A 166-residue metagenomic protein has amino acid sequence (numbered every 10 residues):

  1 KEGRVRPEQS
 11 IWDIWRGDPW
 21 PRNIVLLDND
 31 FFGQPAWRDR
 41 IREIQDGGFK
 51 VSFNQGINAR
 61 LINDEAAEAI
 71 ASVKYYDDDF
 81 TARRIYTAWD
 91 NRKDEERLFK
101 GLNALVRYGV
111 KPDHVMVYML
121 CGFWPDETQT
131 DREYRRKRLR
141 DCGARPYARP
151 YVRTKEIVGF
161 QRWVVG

Functional and structural regions predicted by a protein language model:
K1-G101, P112-G122, R145-R149: Core AdoMet radical
G109-V110, L120-G166: Auxiliary Fe-S-binding modules of radical SAM enzymes
